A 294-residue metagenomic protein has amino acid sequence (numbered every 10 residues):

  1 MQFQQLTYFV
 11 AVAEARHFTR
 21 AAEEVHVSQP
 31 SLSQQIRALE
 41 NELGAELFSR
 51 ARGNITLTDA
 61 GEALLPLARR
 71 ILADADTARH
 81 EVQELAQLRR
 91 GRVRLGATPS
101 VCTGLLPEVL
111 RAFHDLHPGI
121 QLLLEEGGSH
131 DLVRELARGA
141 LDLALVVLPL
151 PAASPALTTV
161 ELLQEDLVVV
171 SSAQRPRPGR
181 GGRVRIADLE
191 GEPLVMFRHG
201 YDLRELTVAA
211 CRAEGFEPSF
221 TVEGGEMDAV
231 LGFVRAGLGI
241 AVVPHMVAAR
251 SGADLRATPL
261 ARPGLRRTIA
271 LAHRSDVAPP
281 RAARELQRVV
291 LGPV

Functional and structural regions predicted by a protein language model:
V12-S31: Short helix-boundary/capping micro-motifs
L39-E40, F113: Conserved amphipathic alpha-helical core elements
E40-L57, E62: A short LG(V/I)-centered, amphipathic sequence patch enriched for acidic residue(s) preceding the LG motif
R90-A153, G224: Central regulatory/effector-binding core of bacterial HTH transcription factors
L105, R256-V294: A late-sequence structural motif
L116, G127-G191, M246-G252, G264: Acidic, Gly/Pro-rich loop/turn segments at junctions of secondary structure
G128-L141, V147, R198-T258: Hydrophobic hinge/microswitch elements
V147, R177-R185, P193-E214, P279-Q287 (+1 more regions): Secondary-structure junction motif
